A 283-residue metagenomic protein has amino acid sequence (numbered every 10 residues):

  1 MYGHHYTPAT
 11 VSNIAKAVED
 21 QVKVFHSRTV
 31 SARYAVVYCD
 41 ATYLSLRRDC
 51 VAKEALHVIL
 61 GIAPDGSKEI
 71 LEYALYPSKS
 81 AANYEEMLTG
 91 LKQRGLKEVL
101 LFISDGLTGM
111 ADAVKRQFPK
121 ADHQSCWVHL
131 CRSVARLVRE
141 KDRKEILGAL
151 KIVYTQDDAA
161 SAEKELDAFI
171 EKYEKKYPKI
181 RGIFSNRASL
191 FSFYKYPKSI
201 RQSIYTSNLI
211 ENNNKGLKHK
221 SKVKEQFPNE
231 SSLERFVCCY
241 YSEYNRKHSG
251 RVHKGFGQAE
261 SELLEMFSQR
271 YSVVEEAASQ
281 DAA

Functional and structural regions predicted by a protein language model:
H4-P8, N13-S104, T108, D112-A113 (+3 more regions): RNase H-like nuclease fold core
H4-P8, Q124, Q226-E230: Alpha-helix N-cap/helix-initiation sites
F118-R136: Inter-helix linker motif
V134-D157: Conserved phosphate-handling catalytic cores of large alpha/beta enzymes
I152-A283: Acidic/histidine-rich catalytic cores and adjacent linkers of DNA breakage/strand-transfer/modification proteins
